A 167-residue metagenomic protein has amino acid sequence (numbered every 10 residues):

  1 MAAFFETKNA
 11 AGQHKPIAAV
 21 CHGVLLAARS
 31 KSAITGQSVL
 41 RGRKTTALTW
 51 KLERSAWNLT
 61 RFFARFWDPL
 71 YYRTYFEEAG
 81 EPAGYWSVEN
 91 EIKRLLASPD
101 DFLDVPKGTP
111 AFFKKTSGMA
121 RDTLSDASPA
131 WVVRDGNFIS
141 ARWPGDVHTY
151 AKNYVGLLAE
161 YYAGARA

Functional and structural regions predicted by a protein language model:
M1-A18, H22-A167: Active-site-adjacent pocket-lining segments in enzyme domains
